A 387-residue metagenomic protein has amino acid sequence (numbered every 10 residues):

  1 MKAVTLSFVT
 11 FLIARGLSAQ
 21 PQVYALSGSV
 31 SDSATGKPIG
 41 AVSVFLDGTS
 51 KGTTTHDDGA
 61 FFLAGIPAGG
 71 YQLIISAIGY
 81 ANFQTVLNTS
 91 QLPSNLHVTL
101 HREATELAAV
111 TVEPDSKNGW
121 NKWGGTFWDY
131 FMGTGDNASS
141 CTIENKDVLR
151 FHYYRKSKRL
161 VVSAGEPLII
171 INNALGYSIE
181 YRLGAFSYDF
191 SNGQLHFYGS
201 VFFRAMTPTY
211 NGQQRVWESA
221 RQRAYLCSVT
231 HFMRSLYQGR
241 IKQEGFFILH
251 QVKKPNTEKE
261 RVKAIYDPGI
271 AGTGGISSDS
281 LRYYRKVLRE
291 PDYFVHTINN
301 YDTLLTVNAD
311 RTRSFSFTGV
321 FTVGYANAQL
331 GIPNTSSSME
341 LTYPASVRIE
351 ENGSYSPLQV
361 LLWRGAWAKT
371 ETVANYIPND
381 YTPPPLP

Functional and structural regions predicted by a protein language model:
Y24-L26, S33-G48: Short, ordered, surface-exposed loop/turn motifs in non-cytosolic proteins
L26-D32, G59-F61, V98, V110: A short, amphipathic beta-strand motif
K37-G40, F62-G70, P384-L386: Short Pro-Gly-centered beta-turn/loop motif in secreted/extracellular proteins
V42-L46, L73, V112: Hydrophobic beta-strand segments
L46, I74-V86: A short, solvent-exposed loop/turn motif at the edges and junctions of modular extracellular/periplasmic domains
T49-A60: Short, acidic Ser/Thr/Gly-rich low-complexity loop/linker segments typical of extracellular and cell-surface proteins
T53, A81-L96: Structured interaction patches on ligand/partner-binding surfaces of diverse proteins
T99-P387: Surface-exposed, low-complexity/disordered segments and acidic/polar micro-motifs at processing/linker regions
